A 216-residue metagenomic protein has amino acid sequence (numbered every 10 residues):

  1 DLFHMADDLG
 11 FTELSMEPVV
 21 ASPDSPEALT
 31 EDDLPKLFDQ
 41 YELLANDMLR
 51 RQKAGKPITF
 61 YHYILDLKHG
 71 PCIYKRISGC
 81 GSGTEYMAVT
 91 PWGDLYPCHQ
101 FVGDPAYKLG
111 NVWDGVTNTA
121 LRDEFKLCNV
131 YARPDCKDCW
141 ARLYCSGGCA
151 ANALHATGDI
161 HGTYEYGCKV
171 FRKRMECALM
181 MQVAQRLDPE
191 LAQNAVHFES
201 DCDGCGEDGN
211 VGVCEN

Functional and structural regions predicted by a protein language model:
D1-G83, D104-K108: Radical SAM enzyme [4Fe-4S]-AdoMet core and its adjacent flexible, acidic and glycine-rich loops/tails across
T90: Short, acidic, Ser/Thr-enriched surface-loop or helix-capping motifs
V102-N216: Flexible mid-to-C-terminal extensions adjoining Fe-S/redox cofactors in radical SAM and related proteins
